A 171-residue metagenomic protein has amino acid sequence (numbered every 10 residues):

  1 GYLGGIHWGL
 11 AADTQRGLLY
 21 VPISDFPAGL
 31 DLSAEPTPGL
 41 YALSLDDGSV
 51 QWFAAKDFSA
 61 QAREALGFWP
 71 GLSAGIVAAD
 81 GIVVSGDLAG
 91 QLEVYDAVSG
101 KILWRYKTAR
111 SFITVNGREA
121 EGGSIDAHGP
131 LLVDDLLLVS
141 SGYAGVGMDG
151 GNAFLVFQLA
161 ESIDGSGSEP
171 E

Functional and structural regions predicted by a protein language model:
G1, Y41, D47-G67, K101-E119 (+1 more regions): Aromatic (tryptophan-biased) beta-strands that constitute blades/sheets of beta-rich domains
Y2-L32, T37-G39, G67-Q91, E119-G145: Repeat-blade elements of multi-bladed beta-propeller folds
S24-F26, L45, A55-S59, L88-A89: Histidine- and/or cysteine-centered catalytic micro-motif in compact active-site loops
D31-S33, A97, D149-G150: Short, solvent-exposed loop/turn and secondary-structure capping segments
L40, D47, L88, S99 (+1 more regions): Residues forming the flavin
I82-Y106, R110-F112: C-terminal hydrophobic structural anchor segments that stabilize assembly/packing rather than catalytic chemistry
D126-E171: In a subset of proteins, long, contiguous C-terminal domains/tails are tracked
